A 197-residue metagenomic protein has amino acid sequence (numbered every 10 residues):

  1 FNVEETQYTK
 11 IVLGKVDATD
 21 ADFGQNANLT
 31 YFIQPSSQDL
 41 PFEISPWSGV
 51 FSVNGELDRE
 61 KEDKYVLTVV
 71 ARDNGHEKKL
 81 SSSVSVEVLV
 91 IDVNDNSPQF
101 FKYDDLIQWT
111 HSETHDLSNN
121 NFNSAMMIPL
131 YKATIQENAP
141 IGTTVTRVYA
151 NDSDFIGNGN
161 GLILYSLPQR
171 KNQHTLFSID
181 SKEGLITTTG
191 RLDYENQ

Functional and structural regions predicted by a protein language model:
F1-Q197: Extracellular cadherin-type adhesion modules in metazoan precursor proteins
